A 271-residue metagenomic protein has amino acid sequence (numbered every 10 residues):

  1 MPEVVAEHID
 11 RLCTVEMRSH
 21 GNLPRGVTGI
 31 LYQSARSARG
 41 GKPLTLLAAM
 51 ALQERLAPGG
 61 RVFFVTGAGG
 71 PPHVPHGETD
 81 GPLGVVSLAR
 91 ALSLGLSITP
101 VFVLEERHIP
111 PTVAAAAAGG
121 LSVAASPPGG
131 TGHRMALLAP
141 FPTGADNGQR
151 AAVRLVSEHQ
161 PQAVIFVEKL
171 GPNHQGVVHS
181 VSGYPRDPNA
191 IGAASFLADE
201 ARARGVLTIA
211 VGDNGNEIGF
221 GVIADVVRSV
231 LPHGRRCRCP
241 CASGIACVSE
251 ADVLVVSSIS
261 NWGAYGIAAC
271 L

Functional and structural regions predicted by a protein language model:
M1-R61: Positively charged, low-complexity intrinsically disordered leader regions
S37, R61-V62, T66-G84: Short, glycine-rich nucleotide/cofactor-binding loops
G60, S97-I98, A203-T208: A short helix->loop->beta-strand "cap" motif at the edges of active sites that frequently abuts
E78-S97: Histidine-anchored nucleotide/phosphate-binding helix
T99-R107: Short internal beta-strands
V101, L137-A139, A163, L207-V211: Hydrophobic/aromatic beta-strand patches that form the interior of the parallel beta-sheet core in alpha/beta enzyme
A114-A198: An acidic, phosphate/nucleotide-engaging active-site surface
N214-L271: C-terminal functional extensions of proteins
